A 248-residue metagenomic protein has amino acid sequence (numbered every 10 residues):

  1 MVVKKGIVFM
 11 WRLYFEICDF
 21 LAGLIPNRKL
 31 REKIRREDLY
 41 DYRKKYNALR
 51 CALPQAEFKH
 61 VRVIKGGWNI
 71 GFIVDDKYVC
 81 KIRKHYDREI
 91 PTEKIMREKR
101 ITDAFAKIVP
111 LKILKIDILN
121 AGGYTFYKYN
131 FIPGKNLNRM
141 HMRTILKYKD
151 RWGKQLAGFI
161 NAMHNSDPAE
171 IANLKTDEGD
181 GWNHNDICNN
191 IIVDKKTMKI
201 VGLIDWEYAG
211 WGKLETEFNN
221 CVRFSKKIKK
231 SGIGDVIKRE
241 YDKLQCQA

Functional and structural regions predicted by a protein language model:
W11-P54: Juxta-kinase regulatory segment immediately upstream of eukaryotic protein kinase catalytic domains
R31-E37, Y86-K94, I228-G232: Short, flexible/disordered intra-domain loops and linkers
L39-A52, V79-Y127, T144-R151: A conserved alpha-helical element in kinase catalytic cores
Q55-I73: ATP-binding glycine-rich phosphate-binding loop
G67-V74, C80, E170-T216: Active-site acidic catalytic loop and adjacent metal/ATP-binding pocket of ATP-dependent phosphoryl transfer enzymes
F105-V109, K135-L174: Conserved kinase catalytic-core helix
Y127-G134: Short pocket-lining segment of the protein kinase catalytic domain that shapes the ATP-binding cleft
T216-C246: Active-site activation/catalytic loop segments of kinase-like enzymes and analogous catalytic loops in related
